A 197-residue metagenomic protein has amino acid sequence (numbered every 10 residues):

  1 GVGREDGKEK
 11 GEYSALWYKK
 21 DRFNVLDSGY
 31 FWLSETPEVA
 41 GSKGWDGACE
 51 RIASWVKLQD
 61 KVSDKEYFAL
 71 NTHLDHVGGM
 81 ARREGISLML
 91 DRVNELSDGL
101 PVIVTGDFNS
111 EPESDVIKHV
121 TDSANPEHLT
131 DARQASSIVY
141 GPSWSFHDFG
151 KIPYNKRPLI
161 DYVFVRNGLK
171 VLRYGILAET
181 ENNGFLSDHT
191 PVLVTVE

Functional and structural regions predicted by a protein language model:
G1-E66, I176: Structured beta-strand-rich core segments of catalytic domains in phosphoester-bond hydrolases
E5-K8, D75-V77, N109-E111: Short histidine/acidic/glycine/proline-rich micro-motifs that form metal- and phosphate-coordinating active-site loops
S14-L16, A53-K57, N71, Y162-V163 (+1 more regions): Conserved hydrophobic/aromatic beta-strand scaffold that supports enzyme active sites
R22, M80, E84, V93-V102 (+1 more regions): Metal-dependent phosphoester-hydrolase catalytic domains
L33, T72-L74, L169: Hydrophobic pocket-lining residues within nucleotide cofactor-binding pockets
Q59, L88-E95: A generic secondary-structure signal
T72-H76, R82-G85, M89: Hydrophobic, aromatic-enriched interface-forming segments
T72-L74, G106-F108, T190: Active-site metal-binding loops of divalent metal-dependent hydrolases
